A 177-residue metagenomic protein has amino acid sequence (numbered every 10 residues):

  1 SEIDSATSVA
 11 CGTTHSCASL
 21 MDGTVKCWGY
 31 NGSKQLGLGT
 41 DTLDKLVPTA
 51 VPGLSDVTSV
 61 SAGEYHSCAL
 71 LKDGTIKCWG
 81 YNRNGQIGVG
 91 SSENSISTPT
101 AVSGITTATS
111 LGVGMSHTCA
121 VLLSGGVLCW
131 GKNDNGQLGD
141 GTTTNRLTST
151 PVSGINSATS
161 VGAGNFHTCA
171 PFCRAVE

Functional and structural regions predicted by a protein language model:
S1-V9, R174-E177: Low-complexity/repetitive intrinsically disordered segments
E2, A10, D41-D44, G53 (+6 more regions): Conserved loop/turn at the beginning of each blade in beta-propeller domains
S5-S8, M21-K26, S33, P52-S61 (+6 more regions): Tandem repeat domain/solenoid detector
H15, G23, S33-K34, L46 (+7 more regions): Glycine-centered loop/turn positions within well-structured domains that cap or flank conserved ligand/cofactor-binding
H15-A18, C27, H66-A69, C78 (+3 more regions): Conserved core positions of repeat-based scaffolds
W28-V47, W79-T98, L128-T148: Short glycine/serine- and acidic-residue-enriched loop/turn motifs that recur at repeat junctions
G162-E177: Blade-level signature of beta-propeller repeat domains, shared across WD40, Kelch, NHL, RCC1 and BNR/Asp-box propellers
